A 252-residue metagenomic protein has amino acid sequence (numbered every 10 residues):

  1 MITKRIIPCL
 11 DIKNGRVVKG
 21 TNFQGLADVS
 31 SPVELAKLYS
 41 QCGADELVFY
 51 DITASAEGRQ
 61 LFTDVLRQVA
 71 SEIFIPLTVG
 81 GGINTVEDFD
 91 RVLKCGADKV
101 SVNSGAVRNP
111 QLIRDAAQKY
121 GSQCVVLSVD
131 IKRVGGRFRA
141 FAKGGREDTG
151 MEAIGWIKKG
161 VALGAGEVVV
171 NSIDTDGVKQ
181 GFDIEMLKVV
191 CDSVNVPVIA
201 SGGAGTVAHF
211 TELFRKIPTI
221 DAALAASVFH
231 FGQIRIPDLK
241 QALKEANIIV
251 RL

Functional and structural regions predicted by a protein language model:
R5-C9, E46, F74-T78, K99-S101 (+5 more regions): Structural preference for beta-strand elements that scaffold enzyme active sites
D11, Y39, L47, V79 (+6 more regions): Conserved, mostly hydrophobic/aromatic
I12-N14, V18-K19, A97-V170, D174-T175: Conserved anion-binding
E46-D64, S104, V169-Q180: Glycine-rich, proline-tolerant flexible connector loops at the mouths of alpha/beta enzymes
T53, L61-Y120: Glycine/small-residue-rich loop that forms an oxyanion/phosphate-binding "nest" at active or ligand-binding sites
E57-T78, D115-D130, Q180-G205, N247-I248: Alpha-helix-loop-beta-strand connector modules within alpha/beta enzyme cores
L77-G96, E185-I220: Catalytic cores of alpha/beta
I113-Y120, T211-L252: C-terminal helical cap(s) of enzyme catalytic domains, especially alpha/beta-barrels
